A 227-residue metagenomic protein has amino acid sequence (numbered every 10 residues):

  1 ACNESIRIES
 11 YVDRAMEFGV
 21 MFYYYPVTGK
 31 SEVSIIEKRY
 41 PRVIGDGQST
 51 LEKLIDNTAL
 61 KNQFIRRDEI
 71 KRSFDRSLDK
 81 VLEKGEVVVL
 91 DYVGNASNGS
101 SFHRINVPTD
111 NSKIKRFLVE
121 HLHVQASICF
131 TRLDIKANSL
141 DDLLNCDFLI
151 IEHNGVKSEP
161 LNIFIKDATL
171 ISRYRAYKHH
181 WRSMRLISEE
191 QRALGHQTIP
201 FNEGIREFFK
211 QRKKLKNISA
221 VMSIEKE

Functional and structural regions predicted by a protein language model:
A1-K71, N111-R116: Active-site nucleotide/adenylate-binding loops and adjacent lid/helix of ATP-dependent enzymes
G29, I55-N57, R66-I70, D79-K84 (+2 more regions): A general structural signal for short secondary-structure boundary/capping elements
R42-S49, D56-K61, D68-D75, I165-Y174 (+1 more regions): Low-complexity, flexible helical/coil segments
E52-R104: Extended, charge-rich helix/loop segments that form flexible, surface "patches" used to engage negatively charged
E83-R104, L122-E159: Conserved metal-phosphate-binding beta-hairpin within the catalytic cores of diverse ATP-dependent phosphoryl-transfer
F102-K113: ATP-dependent phospho-/nucleotidyl transfer catalytic cores
F117-H121: Amphipathic alpha-helical segments that form well-ordered structural scaffolds and often line/cohere around active
N138-E227: C-terminal active-site "lid" helix and adjoining low-complexity regulatory extension at the edge of ATP-using catalytic
